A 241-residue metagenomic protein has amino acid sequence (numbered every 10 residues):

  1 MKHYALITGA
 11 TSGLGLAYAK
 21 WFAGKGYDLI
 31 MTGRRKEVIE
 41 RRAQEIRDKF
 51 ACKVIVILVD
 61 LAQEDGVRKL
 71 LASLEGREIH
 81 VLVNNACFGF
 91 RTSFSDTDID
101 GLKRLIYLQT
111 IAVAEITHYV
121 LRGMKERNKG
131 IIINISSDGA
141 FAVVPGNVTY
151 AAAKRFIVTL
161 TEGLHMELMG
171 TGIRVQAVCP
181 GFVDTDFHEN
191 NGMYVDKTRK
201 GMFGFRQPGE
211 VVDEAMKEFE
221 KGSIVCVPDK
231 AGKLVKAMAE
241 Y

Functional and structural regions predicted by a protein language model:
T11-S12: Conserved glycine-rich cofactor-binding loop
K25-R41: Conserved glycine-rich Rossmann-like NAD(P)H-binding loop of the short-chain dehydrogenase/reductase
N85-F90: Conserved NAD(P)H cofactor-binding loop of Rossmann-fold oxidoreductase domains
S93-S95, G101-L105: Substrate-binding pocket helix/loop in short-chain dehydrogenase/reductase
T117, A153: Active-site helix of classical SDR
S137: Residue(s) in the substrate-gating loop at a strand-loop-helix junction that position the organic substrate next
H165-G232: SDR active-site lid
